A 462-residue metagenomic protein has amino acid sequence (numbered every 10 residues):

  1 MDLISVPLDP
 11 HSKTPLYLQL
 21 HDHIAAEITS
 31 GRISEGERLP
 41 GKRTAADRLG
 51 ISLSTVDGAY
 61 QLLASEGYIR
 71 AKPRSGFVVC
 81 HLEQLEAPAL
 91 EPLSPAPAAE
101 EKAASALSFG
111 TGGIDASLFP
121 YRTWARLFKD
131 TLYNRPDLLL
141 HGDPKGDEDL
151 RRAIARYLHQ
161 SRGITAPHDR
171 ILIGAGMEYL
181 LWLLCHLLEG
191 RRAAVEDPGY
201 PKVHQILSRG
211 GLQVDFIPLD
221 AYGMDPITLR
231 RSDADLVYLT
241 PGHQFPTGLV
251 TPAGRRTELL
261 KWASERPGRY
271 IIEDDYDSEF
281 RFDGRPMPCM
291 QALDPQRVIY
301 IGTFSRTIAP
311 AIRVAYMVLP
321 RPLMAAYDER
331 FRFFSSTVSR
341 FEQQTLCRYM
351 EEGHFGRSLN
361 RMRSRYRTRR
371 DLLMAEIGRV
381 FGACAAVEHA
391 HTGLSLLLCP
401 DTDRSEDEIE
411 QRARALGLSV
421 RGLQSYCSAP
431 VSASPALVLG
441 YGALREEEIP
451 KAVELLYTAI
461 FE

Functional and structural regions predicted by a protein language model:
M1-K129, L139, P322, D328 (+10 more regions): N-terminal basic, amphipathic alpha-helical segments
R74, A292-A326: Active-site PLP attachment segment
I114, G242-F245, R306: Short glycine-rich anion-binding loops that position phosphate/pyrophosphate groups of nucleotides and phosphorylated
L138-G268, E279-I299, Y366: Conserved core of the PLP fold type I
E273-D277, G382-A383: Conserved acidic functional residues
